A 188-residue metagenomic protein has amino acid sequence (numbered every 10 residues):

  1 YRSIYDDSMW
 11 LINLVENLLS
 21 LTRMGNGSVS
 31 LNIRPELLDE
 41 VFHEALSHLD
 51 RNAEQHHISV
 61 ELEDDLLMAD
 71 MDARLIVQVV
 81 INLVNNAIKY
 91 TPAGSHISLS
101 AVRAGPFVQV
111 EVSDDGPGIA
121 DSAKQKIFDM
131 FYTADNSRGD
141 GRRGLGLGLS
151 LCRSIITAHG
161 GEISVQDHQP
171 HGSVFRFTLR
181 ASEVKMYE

Functional and structural regions predicted by a protein language model:
D6-L11: Short alpha-helical segment of the dimerization/phosphotransfer core of two-component systems
N26-L31, M68-M71: Conserved micro-motifs of the catalytic ATP-binding
N32-L37, H57-L67: Conserved catalytic submotifs in the C-terminal HATPase_c
G94-P106: Short beta-strand/loop element within the Bergerat-fold HATPase_c
I119-F131: Short conserved segment of the HATPase_c
G148, C152: Short alpha-helical Gxxx[C/S/T] motif in the catalytic ATP-binding
